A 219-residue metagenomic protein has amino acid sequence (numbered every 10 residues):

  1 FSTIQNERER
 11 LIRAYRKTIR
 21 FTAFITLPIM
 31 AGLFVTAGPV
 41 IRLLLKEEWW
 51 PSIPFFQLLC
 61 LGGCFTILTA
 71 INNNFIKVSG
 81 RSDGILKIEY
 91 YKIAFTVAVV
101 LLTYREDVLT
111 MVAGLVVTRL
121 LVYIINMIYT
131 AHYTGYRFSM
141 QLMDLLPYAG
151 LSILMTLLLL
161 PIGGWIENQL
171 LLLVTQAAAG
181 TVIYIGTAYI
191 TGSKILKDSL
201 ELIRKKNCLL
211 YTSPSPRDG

Functional and structural regions predicted by a protein language model:
F1-E89: Specific pore-lining/lateral-gate transmembrane helices of multi-pass inner-membrane transport and insertion machines
M30-V35, L43, V97, L101 (+4 more regions): Membrane-embedded alpha-helical segments of multi-pass transporters/permeases
T36-G38, L45-W49, T103-R105, G163 (+2 more regions): Short helix-capping/hinge motifs at transmembrane helix termini and TM-loop junctions
P54-F55, M111, D144, Y148 (+2 more regions): Residue-level signature of transmembrane alpha-helical entry/exit and packing/kink sites in multi-pass membrane
P54-V100, Y104, V108-H132, Q176-T181: Short runs within selected transmembrane alpha-helices of multi-pass transporters and secretion channels
Y91-A94, P147-L159: Hydrophobic membrane-spanning alpha-helices of multi-pass integral membrane proteins
A131, Y136-F138, L145, L157-S213: Membrane-proximal transmembrane or re-entrant/amphipathic helices at the cytosolic face
P214-G219: A short, hydrophobic C-terminal helix/tail in secreted or cell-surface proteins
